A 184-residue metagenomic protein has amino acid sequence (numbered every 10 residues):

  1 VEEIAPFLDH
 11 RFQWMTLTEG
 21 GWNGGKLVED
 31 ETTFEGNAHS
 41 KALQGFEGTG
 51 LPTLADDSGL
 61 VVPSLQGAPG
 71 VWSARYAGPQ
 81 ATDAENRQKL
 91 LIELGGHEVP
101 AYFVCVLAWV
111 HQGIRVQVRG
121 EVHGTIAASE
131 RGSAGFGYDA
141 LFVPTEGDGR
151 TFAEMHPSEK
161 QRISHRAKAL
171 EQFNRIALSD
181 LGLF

Functional and structural regions predicted by a protein language model:
V1-F184: Anionic-ligand binding patches
